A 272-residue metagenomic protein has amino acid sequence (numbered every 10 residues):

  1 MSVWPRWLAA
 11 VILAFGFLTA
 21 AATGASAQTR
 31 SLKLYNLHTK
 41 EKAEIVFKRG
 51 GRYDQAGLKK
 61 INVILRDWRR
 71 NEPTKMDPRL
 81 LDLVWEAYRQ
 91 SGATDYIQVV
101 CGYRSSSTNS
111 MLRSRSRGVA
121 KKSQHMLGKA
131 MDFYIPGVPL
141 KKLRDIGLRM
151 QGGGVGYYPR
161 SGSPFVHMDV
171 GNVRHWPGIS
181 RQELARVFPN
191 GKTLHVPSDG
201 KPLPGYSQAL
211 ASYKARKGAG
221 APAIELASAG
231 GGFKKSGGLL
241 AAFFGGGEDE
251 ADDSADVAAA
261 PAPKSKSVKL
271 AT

Functional and structural regions predicted by a protein language model:
L8-A20: Bacterial N-terminal signal peptides
G24-A27, R174-T272: Proline-rich, low-complexity linker regions of envelope-associated factors in Gram-negative bacteria
R49-Q98: Active-site acidic/histidine clusters and adjacent loop/turn architecture that either coordinate catalytic ions
Y96-M111: Acidic helix-start/capping segments at beta-turn-to-alpha-helix junctions
S107-S123: Charged, often glycine-rich, active-site loop that binds/positions anionic groups
K121-S123, K129-G137, P164-D169: Catalytic nucleophile-His microenvironment captured as a short glycine-rich beta-strand/loop that brackets
L143-Q151: Short amphipathic alpha-helices in soluble, non-transmembrane regions that often serve as interface/regulatory elements
